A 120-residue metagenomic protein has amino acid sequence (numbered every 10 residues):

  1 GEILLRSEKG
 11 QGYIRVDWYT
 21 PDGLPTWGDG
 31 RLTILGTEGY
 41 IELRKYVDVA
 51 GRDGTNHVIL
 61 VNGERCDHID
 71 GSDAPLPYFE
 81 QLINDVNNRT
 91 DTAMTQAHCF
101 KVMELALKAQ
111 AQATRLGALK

Functional and structural regions predicted by a protein language model:
G1-D48, F79-R89: Contiguous beta-strand/loop segments that form the cofactor/metal-binding neighborhood of enzyme cores
L5-K9, I59-E64: Short acidic, glycine-rich loop/turn motifs
S7, Q81-K120: C-terminal helix-rich "cap/oligomerization" subdomain common to oxidoreductases
L32, D73, A97-K101: A generic "alpha-helical surface" signal
L32, V49-G63: Short polybasic amphipathic segments
G36-E38, V47-V49, C66-D67, L116-L119: Short, intrinsically disordered/low-complexity patches at protein termini and at juxtamembrane boundaries
E64-R65, N88: A short, mixed-charge helix-start or loop-turn motif at secondary-structure junctions
D67-E80: Active-site loop of classical SDR/Rossmann-like NAD(P)-dependent oxidoreductases, centered on the catalytic Tyr-X3-Lys
